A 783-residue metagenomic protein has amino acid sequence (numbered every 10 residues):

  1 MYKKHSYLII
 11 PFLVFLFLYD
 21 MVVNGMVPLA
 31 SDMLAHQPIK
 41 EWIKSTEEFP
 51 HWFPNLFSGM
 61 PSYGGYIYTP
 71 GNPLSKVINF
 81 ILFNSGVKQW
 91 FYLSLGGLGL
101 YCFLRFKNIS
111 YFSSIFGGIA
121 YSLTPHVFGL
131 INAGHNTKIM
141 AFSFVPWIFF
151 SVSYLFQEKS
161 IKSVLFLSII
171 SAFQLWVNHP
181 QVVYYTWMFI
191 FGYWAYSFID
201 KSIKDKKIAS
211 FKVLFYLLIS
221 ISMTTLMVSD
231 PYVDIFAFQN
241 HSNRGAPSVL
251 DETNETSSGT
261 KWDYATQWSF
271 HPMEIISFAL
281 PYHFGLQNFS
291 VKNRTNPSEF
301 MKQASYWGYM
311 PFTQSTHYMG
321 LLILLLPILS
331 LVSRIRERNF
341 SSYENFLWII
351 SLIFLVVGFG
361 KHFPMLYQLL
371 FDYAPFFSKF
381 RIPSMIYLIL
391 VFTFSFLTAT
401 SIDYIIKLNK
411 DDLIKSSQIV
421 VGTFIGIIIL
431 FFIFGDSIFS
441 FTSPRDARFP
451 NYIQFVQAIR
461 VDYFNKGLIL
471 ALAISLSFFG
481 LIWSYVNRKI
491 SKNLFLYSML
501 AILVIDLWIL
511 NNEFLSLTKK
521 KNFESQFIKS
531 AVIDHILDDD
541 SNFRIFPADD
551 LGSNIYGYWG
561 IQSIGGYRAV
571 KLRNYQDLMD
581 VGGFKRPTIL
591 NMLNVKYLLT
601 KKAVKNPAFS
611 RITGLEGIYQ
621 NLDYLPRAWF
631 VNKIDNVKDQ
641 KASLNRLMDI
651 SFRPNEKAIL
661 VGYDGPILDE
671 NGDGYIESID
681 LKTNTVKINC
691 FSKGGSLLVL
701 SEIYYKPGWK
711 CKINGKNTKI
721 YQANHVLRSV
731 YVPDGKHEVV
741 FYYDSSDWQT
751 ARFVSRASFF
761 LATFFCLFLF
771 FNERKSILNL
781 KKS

Functional and structural regions predicted by a protein language model:
K4-A35, I39, S220-D234, I353-V356 (+2 more regions): Transmembrane signal-anchor helices characteristic of membrane glycosylation enzymes that use polyprenol
I10-L100, I119-F142, N254-L321, G358-A374 (+2 more regions): Membrane-interface coil-to-helix junctions
L100-I109, F149-V152, F156, L331 (+3 more regions): Transmembrane-helix signature of membrane-embedded glycosylation machinery that interfaces with polyprenol carriers
L104-L123, E158-V164: Transmembrane-helix signature of polytopic, membrane-embedded enzymes that assemble or transfer cell-envelope glycans
G134-F144, L155-A172, Q181-V182, T186-F189 (+5 more regions): Contiguous transmembrane helix-bundle modules in multi-pass membrane proteins
V182, K212-F270: Polar, glycine-rich mid-to-C-terminal structural blocks that act as macromolecule-binding/assembly scaffolds
P247-N254, Q454-Q457, A501, I505-G672: Extracytoplasmic
V356, G565, K596, F652-S783: Active-site-proximal, structured, solvent-exposed surfaces of multi-pass membrane proteins that position macromolecular
